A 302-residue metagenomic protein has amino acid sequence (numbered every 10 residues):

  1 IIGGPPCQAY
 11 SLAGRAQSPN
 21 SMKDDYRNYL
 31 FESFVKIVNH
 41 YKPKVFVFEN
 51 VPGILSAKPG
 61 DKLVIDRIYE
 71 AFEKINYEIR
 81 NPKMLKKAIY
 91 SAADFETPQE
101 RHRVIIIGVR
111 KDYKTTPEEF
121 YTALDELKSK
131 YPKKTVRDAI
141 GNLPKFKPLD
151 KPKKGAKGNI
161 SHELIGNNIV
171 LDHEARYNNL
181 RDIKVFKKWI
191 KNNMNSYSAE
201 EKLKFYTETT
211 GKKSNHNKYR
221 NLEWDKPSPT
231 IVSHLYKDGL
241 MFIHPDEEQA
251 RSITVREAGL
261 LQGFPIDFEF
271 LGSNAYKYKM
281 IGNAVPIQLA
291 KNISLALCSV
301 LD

Functional and structural regions predicted by a protein language model:
I1-I2, V51, M280: Short glycine/serine/threonine-biased micro-segments
I2-G3, F48, S233: Redox-cofactor binding/interface segments in oxidoreductases and associated redox assembly factors
P5-P6, P43, P98, P265 (+1 more regions): Proline-centered helix-kink/hinge sites
P6, V51, Y236: Flexible loop residues that form catalytic and substrate-binding hotspots at small-molecule/glycan-binding clefts
C7-G14, L240, F270: Short acidic/His/Gly/Ser-rich catalytic and metal-binding motifs that mark active-site loops of diverse hydrolases
Y10-T209: Class I S-adenosyl-L-methionine
N159-D302: C-terminal target-recognition/interaction regions appended to catalytic cores
